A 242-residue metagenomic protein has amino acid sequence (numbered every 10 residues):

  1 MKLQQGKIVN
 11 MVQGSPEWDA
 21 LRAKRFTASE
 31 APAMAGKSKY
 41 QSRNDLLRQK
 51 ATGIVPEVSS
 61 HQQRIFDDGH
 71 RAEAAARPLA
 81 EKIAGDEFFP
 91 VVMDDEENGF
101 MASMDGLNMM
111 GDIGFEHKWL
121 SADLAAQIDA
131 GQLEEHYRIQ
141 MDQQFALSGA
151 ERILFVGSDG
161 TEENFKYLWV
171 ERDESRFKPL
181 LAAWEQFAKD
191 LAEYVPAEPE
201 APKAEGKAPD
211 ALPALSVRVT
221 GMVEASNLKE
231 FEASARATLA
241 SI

Functional and structural regions predicted by a protein language model:
M1-R71: Charged, glycine-rich intrinsically disordered N-terminal tails and low-complexity linkers that flank
N10-G14, G36, Y40, D173 (+5 more regions): Intrinsic-disorder-associated interaction segments
A20-K24, L46-K50, I83, A183 (+2 more regions): Residues that form generic nucleotide/phosphate-binding pockets
T27, I65-F66, R71, P78 (+2 more regions): Contiguous, amphipathic alpha-helical segments that mediate oligomerization or scaffolding in large protein assemblies
N44, R77, M141: Generic structural marker for isolated residues within well-ordered, non-membrane alpha-helices of soluble domains
F66, K82-V195: Nucleic-acid nuclease catalytic cores
A72-E73, H136: Residue-level preference for nonpolar/small residues embedded in alpha-helices
